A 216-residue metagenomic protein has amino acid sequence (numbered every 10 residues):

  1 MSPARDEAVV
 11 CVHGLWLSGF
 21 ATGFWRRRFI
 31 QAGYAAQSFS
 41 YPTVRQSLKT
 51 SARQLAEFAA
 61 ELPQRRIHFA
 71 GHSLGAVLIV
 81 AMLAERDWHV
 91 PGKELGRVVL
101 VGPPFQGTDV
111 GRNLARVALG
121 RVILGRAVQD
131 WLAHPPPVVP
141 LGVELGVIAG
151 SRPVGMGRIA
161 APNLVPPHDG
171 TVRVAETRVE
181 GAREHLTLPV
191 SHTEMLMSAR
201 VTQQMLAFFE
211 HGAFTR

Functional and structural regions predicted by a protein language model:
A4, V9-L15, G19-F20, F24 (+2 more regions): Serine-dependent carboxylesterase/thioesterase catalytic core of lipase-like alpha/beta-hydrolase/SGNH enzymes
L141-R216: C-terminal catalytic-base region of ester-bond hydrolases, centering on the histidine of the charge-relay
